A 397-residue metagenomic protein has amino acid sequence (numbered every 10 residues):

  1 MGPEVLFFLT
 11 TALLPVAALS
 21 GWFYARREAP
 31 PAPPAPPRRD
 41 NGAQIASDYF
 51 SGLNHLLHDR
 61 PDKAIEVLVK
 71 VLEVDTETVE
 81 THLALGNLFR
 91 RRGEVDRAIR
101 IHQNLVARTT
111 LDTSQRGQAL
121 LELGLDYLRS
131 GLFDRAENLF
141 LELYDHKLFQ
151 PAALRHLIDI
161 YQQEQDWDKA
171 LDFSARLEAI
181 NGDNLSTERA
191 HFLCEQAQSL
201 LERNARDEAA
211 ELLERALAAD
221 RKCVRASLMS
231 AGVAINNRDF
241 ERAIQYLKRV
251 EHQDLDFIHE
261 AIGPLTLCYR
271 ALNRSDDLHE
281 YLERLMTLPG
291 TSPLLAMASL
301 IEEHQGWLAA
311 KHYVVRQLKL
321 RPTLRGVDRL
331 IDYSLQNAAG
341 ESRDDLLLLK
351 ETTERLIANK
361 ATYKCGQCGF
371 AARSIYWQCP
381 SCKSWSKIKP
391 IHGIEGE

Functional and structural regions predicted by a protein language model:
M1-A43, N138-R155, D159, Q163-G182 (+3 more regions): Long, contiguous interaction/recruitment modules in multidomain scaffold/adaptor proteins
N41-E77, A84, R90-E94, R100 (+3 more regions): Alpha-helical segment of the N-proximal tetratricopeptide repeat
A46, E80, S114-Q118, A152 (+6 more regions): Start-of-helix register in tetratricopeptide repeats
S51, L85, L123, L157 (+7 more regions): Structural register within alpha-helical repeat arrays
H55, F89, Y127, Y161 (+5 more regions): Residue at a conserved register position within TPR or TPR-like alpha-solenoid repeats
T76, T110, S114, L148 (+5 more regions): Short coil turns that delineate tetratricopeptide repeat
I99-L105, D134-E142, K169-A179, R206-R215 (+4 more regions): Alpha-helical repeat scaffolds
